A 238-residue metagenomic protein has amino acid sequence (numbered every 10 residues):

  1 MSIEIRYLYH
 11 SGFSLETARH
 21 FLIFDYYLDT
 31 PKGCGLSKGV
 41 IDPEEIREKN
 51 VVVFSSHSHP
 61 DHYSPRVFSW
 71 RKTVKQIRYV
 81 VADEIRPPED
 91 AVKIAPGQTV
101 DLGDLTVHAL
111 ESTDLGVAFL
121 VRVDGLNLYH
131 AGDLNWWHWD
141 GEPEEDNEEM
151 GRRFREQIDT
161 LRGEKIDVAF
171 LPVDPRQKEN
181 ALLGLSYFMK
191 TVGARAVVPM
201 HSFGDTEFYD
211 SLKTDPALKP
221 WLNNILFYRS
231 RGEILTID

Functional and structural regions predicted by a protein language model:
M1-S11: Bacterial Sec-exported substrate-binding components of ABC uptake systems
R6-L8, V92-T99, L115, L182-D238: Binuclear metal-ion centers of metallo-dependent hydrolases, dominated by the metallo-beta-lactamase
G12-F54, P65-W70, L134-G163: Pre-active-site segment of Zn-dependent metallo-hydrolases
I23-Y26, K49-Y63, Y79-D83, Y129-G132 (+4 more regions): Active-site neighborhood of phospho(di)ester-bond hydrolases with catalytic His/Asp-centered motifs
D29-P31, S58-Y63, I85-E89, V100 (+4 more regions): Active-site environment of divalent metal-dependent phosphoester hydrolases
V40-V100: Active-site HxH/HxHxD metal-binding segment of metal-dependent hydrolases
V74-L128, P220-D238: Metallo-beta-lactamase
T113-K190: Active-site-proximal loop/helix segments of hydrolase catalytic cores
